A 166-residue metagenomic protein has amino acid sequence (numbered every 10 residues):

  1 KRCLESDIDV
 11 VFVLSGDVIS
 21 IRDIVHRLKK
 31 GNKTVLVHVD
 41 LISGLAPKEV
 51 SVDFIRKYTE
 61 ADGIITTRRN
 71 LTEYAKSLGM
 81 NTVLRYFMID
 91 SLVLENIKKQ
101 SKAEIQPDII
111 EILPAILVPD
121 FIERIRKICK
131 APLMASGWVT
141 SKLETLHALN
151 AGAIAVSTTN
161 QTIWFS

Functional and structural regions predicted by a protein language model:
C3, R68, A148: Conserved, mostly hydrophobic/aromatic
S6, Y58-T59, L78, E104-I105 (+2 more regions): Structural motif
I8-V25, H38-S43, I110, F165: Glycine-rich, proline-tolerant flexible connector loops at the mouths of alpha/beta enzymes
V10-V13, V35-V39, I64-I65, T82-Y86 (+3 more regions): Hydrophobic faces of well-ordered beta-strands that scaffold small-molecule active sites in alpha/beta enzyme cores
V11-D17, P114-L117, G137-S166: Glycine-rich phosphate-binding active-site loops on the catalytic face of alpha/beta enzymes
S20-A61, R69-M80, S91-S101, P119-F121: N-terminal active-site wall of soluble small-molecule enzyme domains
L41-A46, I65-R69, F87-D90, P114-I116 (+1 more regions): Glycine-rich beta-to-alpha transition loops that act as phosphate-gripper elements at the mouths of alpha/beta enzyme
I97, D108-I125, C129-M134, W138-V139: Catalytic-face loop-and-helix region of soluble metabolic enzyme cores
